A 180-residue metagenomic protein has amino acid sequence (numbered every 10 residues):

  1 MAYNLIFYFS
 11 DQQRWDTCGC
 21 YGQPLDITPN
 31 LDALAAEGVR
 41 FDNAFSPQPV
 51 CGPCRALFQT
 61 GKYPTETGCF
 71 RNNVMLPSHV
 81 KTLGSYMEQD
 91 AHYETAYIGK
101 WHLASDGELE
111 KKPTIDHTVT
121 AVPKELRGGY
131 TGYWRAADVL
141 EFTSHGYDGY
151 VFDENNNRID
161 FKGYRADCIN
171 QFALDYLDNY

Functional and structural regions predicted by a protein language model:
M1-Y180: Formylglycine-dependent sulfatase
